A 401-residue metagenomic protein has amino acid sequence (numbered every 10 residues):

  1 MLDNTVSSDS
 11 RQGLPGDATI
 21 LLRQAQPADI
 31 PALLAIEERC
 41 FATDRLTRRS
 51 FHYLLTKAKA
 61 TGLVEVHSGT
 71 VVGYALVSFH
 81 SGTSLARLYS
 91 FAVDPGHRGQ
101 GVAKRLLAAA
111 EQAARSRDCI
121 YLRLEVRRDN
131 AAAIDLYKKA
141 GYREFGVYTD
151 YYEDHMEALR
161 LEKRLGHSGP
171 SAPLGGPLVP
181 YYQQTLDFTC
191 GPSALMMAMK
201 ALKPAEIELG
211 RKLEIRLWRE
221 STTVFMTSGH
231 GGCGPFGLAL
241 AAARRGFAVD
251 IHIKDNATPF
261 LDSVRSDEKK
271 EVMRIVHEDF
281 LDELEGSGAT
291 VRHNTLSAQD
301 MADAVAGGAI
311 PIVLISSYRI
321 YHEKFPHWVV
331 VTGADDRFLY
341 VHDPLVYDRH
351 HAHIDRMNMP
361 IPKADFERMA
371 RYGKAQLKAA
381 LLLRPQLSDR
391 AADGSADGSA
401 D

Functional and structural regions predicted by a protein language model:
M1-G16, D150, D154-G175: Terminal substrate-recognition subdomain of acyl/acetyltransferases
L2-N4, P15, Q24-R98, L107-A109 (+4 more regions): Acetyl-CoA-dependent GNAT
L88, L122-V126: Conserved hydrophobic beta-strand within the GNAT/NAT acetyltransferase core sheet that lines the active-site cleft
L107, N130-A133, D150-H155: Short glycine/proline-centered loop/turn elements that form peptide/ligand docking sites
E125-V126, K138, R143-R160: Conserved catalytic-core motifs of GNAT/GCN5-like acyltransferases
G169, V305-A306, S316-Y318, H322-W328 (+1 more regions): Noncatalytic regulatory segments and standalone regulatory/sensor domains
S171-G231, F236-H252, D303: Active-site nucleophile-adjacent alpha helix/oxyanion-hole segment immediately C-terminal to the catalytic cysteine
S266-D343: Active-site-adjacent substructure of cysteine-protease-like catalytic cores
